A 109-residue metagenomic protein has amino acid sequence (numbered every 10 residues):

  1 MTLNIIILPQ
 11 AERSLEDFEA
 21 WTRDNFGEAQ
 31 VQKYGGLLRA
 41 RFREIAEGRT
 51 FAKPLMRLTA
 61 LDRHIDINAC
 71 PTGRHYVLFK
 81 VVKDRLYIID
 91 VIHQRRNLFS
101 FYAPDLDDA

Functional and structural regions predicted by a protein language model:
M1-L37, R41: Arg/Lys-rich, positively charged N-terminal/basic patches that mediate binding to nucleic acids
A29, K33-G36, A40, A52 (+3 more regions): Residue-level signal for alpha-helical context at structural boundaries
E47-L86: Basic/aromatic recognition patch in beta-strand/loop cores that engages polyanionic ligands
T72-A109: Enriched for short, Lys/Arg-rich terminal
